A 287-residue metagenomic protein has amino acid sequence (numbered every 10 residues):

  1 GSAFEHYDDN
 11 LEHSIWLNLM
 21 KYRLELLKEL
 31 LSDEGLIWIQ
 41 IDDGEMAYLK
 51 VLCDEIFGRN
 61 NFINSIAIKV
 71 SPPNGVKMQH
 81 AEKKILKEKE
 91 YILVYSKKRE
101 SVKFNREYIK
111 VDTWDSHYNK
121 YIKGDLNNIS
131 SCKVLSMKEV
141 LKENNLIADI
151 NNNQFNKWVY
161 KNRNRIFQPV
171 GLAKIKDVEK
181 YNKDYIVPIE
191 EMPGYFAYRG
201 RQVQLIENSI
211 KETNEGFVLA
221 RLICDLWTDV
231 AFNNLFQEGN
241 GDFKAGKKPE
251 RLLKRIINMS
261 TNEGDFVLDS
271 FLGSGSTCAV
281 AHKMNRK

Functional and structural regions predicted by a protein language model:
G1-F266: Class I S-adenosyl-L-methionine
D269, A281: Hydrophobic, well-ordered secondary-structure elements that form the walls of internal hydrophobic environments
F271-G273: Class I SAM-dependent methyltransferase "Motif I" SAM/SAH-binding loop
G275-A279: Glycine-rich SAM-binding Motif I of class I
K283-K287: Conserved S-adenosyl-L-methionine
